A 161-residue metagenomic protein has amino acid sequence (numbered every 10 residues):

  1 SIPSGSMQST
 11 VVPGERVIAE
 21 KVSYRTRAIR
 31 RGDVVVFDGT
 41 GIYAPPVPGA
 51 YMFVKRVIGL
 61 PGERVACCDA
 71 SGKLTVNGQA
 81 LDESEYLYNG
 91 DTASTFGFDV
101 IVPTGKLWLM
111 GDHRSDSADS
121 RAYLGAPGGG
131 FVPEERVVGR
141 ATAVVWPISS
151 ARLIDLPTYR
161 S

Functional and structural regions predicted by a protein language model:
S1-M7: Aromatic-capped interface at the extracytoplasmic side of an N-terminal signal-anchor transmembrane helix
M7-S161: Soluble "head" domains of membrane/secretory-pathway proteins
